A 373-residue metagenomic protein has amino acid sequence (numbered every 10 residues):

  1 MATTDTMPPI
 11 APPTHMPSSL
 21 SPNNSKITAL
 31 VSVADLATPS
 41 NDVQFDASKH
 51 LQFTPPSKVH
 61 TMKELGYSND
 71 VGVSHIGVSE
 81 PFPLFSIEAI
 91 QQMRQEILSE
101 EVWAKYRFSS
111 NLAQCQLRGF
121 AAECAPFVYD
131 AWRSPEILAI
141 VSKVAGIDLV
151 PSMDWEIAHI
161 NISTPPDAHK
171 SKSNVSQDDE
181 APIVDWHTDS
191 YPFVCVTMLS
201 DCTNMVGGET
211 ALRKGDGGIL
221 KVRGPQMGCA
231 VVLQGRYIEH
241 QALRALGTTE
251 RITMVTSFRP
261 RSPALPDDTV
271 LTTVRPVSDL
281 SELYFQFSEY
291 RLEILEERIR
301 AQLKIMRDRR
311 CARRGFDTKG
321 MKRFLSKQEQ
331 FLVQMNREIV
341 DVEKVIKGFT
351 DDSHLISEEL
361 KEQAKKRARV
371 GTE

Functional and structural regions predicted by a protein language model:
M1-S109, S134, T273-E373: N-terminal auxiliary "cap/dimerization" subdomain that precedes the catalytic jelly-roll/cupin core of mononuclear
V78-N161: Signature of the catalytic double-stranded beta-helix
G146-I147, K172-N174, A181-W186, L243: Catalytic micro-motifs at enzyme active sites that drive phosphoryl/nucleotidyl and oxygen chemistry
W155, E180-F193, G218, P225-Q226: A short beta-loop-beta micro-motif enriched in histidine and acidic residues
E156-A181, M205-T210: Active-site-proximal segments of catalytic enzyme domains that coordinate small-molecule cofactors or metal ions
V184-W186, V196-M198, V231-L233, A242-L243: Conserved catalytic-core segments centered on acid/base and nucleophilic motifs
D185-M205, S257-P260: Short, conserved beta-strand element in jelly-roll/cupin
M205-R307: Catalytic core of Fe(II)/2-oxoglutarate
